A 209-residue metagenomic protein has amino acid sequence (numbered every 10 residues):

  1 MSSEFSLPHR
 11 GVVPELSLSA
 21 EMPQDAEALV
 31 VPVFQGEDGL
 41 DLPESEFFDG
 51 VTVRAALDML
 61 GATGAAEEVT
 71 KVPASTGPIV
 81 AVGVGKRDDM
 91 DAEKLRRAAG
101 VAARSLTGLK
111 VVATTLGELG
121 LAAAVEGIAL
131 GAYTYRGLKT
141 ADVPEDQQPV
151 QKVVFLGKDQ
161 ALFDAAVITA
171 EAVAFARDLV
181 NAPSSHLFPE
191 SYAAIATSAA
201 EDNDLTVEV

Functional and structural regions predicted by a protein language model:
M1-V209: Glycine-/small-residue-enriched capping loops at alpha/beta junctions
